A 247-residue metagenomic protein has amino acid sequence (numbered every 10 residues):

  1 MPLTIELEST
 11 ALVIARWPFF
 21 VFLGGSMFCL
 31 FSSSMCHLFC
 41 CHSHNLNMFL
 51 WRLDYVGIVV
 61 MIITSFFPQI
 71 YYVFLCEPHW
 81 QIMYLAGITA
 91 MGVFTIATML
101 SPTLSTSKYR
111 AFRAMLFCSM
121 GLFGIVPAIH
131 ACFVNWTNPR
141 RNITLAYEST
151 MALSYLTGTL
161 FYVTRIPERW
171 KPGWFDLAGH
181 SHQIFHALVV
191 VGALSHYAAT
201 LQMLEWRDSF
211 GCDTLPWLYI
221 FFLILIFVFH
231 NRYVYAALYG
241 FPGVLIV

Functional and structural regions predicted by a protein language model:
M1-V247: Multi-pass alpha-helical transmembrane bundles in non-GPCR membrane proteins that perform intramembrane catalysis
